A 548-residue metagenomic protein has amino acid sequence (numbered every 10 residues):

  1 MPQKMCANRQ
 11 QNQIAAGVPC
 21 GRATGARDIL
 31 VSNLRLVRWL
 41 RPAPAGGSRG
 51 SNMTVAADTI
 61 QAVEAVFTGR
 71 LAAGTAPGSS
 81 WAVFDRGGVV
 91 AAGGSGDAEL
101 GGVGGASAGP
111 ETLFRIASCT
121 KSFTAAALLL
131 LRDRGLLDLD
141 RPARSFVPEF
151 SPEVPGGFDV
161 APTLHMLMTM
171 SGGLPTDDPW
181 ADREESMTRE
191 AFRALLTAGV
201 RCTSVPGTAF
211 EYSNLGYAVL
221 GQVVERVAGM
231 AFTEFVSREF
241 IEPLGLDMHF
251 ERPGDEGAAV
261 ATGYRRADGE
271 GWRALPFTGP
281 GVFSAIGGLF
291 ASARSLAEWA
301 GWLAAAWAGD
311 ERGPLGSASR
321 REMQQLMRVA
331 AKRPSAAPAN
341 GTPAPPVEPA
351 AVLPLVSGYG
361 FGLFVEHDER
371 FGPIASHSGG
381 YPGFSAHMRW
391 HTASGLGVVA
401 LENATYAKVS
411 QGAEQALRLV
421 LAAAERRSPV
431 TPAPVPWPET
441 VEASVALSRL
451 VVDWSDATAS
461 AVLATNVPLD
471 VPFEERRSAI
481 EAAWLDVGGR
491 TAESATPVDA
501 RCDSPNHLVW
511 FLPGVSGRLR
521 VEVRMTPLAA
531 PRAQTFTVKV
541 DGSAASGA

Functional and structural regions predicted by a protein language model:
T54-I116, L136-D138, E149-E153, R189 (+4 more regions): Short, conserved catalytic-motif segment at the N-terminal edge
G69-A82, G102-L167, T203-L215, S284-G287 (+1 more regions): Short active-site loop at a secondary-structure junction that contains or immediately precedes the catalytic residue(s)
G88, A98-E99, P155-A375, G380: Short, surface-exposed loop or secondary-structure junction motifs that flank catalytic or metal-binding residues
P334-A336, G372, V399-E475, A544-A548: Short, gly/Ser/Thr-rich active-site loops of penicillin-recognizing serine hydrolases
H387-W390, S394-A404, R520-R524, A533-V540: Short, well-ordered beta-strand elements
A457-D503: Short solvent-exposed beta->alpha transition segments
T496-A548: Exposed beta-sheet edge and beta->alpha loop/turn motif
